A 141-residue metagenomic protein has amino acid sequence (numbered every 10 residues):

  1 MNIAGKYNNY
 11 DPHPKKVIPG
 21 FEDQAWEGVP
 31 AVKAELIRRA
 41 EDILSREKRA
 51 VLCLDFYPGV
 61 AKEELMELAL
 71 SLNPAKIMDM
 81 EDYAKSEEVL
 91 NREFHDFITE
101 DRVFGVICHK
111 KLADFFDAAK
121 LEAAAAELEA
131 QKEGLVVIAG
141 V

Functional and structural regions predicted by a protein language model:
N2-E35, N73-G134: ATP-dependent small-molecule kinase phosphotransfer cores that center on conserved nucleotide phosphate-binding segments
D23-S71: Glycine-rich P-loop/Walker A and Walker A-like loops and their local beta1-loop-alpha1 context in P-loop NTPases
L135-G140: Structural recognition of the conserved hydrophobic beta-strand(s) that form the central parallel beta-sheet of P-loop
